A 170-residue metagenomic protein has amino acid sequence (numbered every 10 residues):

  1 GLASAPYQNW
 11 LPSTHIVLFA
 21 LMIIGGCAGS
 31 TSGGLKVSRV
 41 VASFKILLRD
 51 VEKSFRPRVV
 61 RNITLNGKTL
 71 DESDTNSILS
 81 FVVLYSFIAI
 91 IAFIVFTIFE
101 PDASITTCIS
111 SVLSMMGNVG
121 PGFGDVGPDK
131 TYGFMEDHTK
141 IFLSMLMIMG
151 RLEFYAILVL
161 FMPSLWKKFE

Functional and structural regions predicted by a protein language model:
G1-E170: Membrane-proximal intracellular helices of multi-pass ion channels
